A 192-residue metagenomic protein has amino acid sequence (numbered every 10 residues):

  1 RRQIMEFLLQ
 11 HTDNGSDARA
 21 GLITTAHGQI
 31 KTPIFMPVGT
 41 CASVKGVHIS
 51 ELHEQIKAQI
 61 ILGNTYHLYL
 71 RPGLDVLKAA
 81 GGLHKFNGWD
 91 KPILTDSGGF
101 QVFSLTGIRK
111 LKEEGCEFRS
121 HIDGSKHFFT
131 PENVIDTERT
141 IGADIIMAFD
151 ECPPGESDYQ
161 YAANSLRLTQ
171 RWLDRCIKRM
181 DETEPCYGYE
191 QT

Functional and structural regions predicted by a protein language model:
I4-P185: Non-catalytic, usually N-terminal nucleic-acid engagement modules in DNA/RNA processing proteins
